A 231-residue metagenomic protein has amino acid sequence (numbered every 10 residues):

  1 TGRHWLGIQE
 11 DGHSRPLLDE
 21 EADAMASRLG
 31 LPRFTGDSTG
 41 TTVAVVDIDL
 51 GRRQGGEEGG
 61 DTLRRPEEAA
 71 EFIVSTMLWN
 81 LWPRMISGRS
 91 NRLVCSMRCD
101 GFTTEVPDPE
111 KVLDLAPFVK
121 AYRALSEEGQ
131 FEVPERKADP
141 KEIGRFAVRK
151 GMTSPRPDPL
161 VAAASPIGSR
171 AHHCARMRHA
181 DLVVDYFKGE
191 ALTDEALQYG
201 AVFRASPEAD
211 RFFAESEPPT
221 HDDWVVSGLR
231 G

Functional and structural regions predicted by a protein language model:
T1-G231: Bergerat-fold GHKL/Histidine-kinase-like ATPase
